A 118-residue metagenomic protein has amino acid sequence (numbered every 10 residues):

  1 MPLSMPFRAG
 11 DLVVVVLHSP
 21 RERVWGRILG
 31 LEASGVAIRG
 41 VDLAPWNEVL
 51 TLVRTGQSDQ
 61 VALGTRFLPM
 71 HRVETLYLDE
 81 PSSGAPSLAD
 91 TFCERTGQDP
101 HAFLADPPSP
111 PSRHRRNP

Functional and structural regions predicted by a protein language model:
M1-P118: Conserved RNA-binding domains used in RNP assembly and mRNA/RNA metabolism
